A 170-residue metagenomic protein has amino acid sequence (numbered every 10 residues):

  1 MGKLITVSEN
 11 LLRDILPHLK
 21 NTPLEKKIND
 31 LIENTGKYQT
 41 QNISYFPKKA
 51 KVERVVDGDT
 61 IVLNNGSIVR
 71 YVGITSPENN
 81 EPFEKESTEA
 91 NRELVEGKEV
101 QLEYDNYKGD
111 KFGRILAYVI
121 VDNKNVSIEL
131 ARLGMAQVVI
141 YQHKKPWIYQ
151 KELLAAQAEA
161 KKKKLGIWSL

Functional and structural regions predicted by a protein language model:
G2-L170: Small beta-barrel nucleic-acid-binding modules, primarily SNase/OB-fold domains and secondarily Tudor-like barrels
